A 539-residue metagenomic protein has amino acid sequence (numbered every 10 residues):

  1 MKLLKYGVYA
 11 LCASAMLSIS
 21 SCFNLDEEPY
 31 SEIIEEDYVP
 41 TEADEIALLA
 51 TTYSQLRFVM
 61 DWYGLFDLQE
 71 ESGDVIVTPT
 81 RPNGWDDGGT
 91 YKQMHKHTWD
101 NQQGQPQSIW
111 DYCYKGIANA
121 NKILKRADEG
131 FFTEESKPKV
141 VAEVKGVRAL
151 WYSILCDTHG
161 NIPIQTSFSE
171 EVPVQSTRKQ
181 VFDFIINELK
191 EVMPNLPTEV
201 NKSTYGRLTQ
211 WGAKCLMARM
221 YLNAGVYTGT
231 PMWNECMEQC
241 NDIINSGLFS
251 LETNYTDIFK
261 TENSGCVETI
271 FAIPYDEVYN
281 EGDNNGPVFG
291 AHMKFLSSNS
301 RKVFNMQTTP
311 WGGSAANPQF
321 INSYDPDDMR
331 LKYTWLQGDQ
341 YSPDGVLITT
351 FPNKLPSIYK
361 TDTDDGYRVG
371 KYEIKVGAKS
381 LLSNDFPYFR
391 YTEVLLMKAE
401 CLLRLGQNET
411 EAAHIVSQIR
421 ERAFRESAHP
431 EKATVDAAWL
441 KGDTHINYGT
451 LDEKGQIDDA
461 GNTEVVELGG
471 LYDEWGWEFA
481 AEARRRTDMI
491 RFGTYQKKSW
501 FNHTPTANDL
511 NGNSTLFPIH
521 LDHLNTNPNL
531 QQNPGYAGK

Functional and structural regions predicted by a protein language model:
M1-A10: Bacterial N-terminal signal peptides that target proteins for export
K5, S21-F66, Q102-N284, P326-K539: Acidic/polar-rich alpha-helix caps and helix-coil junctions
Y9-S18: Bacterial N-terminal signal peptides
Q69-V75, V140: Acidic helix-start/capping segments at beta-turn-to-alpha-helix junctions
P79-H97, Y359-E373: Short alpha-helical hairpin
F289-G312: Short, cationic low-complexity segments
T309, N317-D325, M329: A contiguous, surface-exposed recognition patch within enzymatic or periplasmic domains that forms
